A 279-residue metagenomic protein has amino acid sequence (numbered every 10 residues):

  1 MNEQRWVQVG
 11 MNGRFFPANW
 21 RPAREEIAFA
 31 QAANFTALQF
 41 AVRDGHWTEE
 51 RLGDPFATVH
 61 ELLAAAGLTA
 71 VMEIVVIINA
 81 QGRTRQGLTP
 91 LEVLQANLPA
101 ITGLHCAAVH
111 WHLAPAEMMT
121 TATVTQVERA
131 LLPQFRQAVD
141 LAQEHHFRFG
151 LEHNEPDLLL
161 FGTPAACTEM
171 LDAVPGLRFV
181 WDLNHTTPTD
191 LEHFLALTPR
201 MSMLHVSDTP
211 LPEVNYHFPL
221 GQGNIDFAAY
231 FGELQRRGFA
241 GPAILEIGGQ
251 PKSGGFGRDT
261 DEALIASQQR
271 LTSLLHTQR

Functional and structural regions predicted by a protein language model:
M1-V9, F15-N34, A64, P90-L91 (+3 more regions): Histidine-acidic metal/acid-base catalytic patches
E3, R21-E25, L62-A65, G82-R178 (+3 more regions): Active-site acidic/histidine proton-transfer and metal-coordination neighborhood in alpha/beta enzyme cores
N12-R14, Q39, V109-A114, F135 (+1 more regions): Short, conserved structural micro-motifs that define repeat-unit consensus positions and nucleotide-binding loops
F15-P17, V42-D44, V76-I78, L113-E117 (+4 more regions): Active-site-proximal loop/turn and secondary-structure-junction residues that shape catalytic pockets, frequently
T36-A37, T69, A107, R148 (+1 more regions): Residue-level detector of anion-binding/catalytic polar loops
Q39-H60, M118-M119: Glycine-rich, proline-tolerant flexible connector loops at the mouths of alpha/beta enzymes
G45-H46, I78-T84, E117-A122, P212-H217 (+1 more regions): A short acidic, helix-capping loop that chelates divalent metal ions and anchors anionic groups
